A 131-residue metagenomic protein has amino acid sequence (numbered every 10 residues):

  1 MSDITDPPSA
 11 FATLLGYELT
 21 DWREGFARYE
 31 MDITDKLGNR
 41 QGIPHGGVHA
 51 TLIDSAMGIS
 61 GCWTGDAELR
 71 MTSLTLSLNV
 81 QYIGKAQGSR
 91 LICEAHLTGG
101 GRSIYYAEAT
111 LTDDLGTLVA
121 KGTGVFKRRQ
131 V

Functional and structural regions predicted by a protein language model:
M1-V131: Terminal targeting signals and extreme-terminal segments of soluble enzymes
